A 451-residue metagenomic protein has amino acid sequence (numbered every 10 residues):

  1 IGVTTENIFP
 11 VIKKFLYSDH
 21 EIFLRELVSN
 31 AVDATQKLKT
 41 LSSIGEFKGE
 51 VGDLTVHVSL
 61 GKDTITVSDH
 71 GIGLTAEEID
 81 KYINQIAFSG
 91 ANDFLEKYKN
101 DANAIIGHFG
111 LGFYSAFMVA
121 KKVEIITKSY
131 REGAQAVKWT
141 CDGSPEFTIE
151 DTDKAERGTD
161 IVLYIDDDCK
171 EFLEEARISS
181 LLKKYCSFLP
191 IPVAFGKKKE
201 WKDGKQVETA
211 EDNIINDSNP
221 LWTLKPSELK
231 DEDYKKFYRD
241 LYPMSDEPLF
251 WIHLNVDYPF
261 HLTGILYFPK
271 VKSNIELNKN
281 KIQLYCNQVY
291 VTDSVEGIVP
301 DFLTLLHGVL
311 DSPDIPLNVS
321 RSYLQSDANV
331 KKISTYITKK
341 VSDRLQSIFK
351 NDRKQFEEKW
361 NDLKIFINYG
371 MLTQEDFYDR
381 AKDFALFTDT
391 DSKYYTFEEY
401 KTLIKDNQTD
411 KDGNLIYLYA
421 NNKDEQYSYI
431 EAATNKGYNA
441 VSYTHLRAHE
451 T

Functional and structural regions predicted by a protein language model:
I1-D167, E171-F172, S180, S187: GHKL (Bergerat-fold) ATPase N-terminal catalytic module, capturing the glycine-rich phosphate-binding loop and acidic
K14, E21-I22, V56-S68, D80 (+5 more regions): Alpha-helical oligomerization interfaces and scaffolds
Q36, T75-E77, E171-L173, N274-N278 (+7 more regions): Short helix/loop capping segments that flank catalytic or ligand/cofactor-binding pockets
N103-G107, I126, A134-E146, E150-G264 (+2 more regions): Glycine/threonine-rich ATP-lid/beta-loop region of ATP-binding domains
E124-I126, P192, Y419, Y438-Y443: Short hydrophobic alpha-helical runs that function as membrane-insertion/retention elements
A176, G204-L310, L386-T409, L415-E431: GHKL/Histidine-kinase-like ATPase module
I367-D391: Amphipathic alpha-helical
T444-T451: Conserved small/polar residues in nucleotide/adenosyl-binding loops
